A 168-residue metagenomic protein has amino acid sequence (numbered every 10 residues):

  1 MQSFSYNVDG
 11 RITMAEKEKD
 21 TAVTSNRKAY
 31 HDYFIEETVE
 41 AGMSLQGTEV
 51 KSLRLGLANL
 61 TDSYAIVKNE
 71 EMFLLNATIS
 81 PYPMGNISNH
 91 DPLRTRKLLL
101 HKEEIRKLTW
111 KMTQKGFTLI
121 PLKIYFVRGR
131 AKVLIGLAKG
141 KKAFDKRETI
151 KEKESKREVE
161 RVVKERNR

Functional and structural regions predicted by a protein language model:
F4-Q46, E154-R168: Intrinsically disordered, Lys/Arg-rich N-terminal extensions and targeting peptides of nucleic-acid-associated proteins
T21-F117: Ribosome large-subunit tunnel/peptidyl-transferase-proximal elements
L93, L100-R106, G140-R168: C-terminal end-helix/capping segment
L100-G136, G140-K142: Beta-rich strand-turn-strand
